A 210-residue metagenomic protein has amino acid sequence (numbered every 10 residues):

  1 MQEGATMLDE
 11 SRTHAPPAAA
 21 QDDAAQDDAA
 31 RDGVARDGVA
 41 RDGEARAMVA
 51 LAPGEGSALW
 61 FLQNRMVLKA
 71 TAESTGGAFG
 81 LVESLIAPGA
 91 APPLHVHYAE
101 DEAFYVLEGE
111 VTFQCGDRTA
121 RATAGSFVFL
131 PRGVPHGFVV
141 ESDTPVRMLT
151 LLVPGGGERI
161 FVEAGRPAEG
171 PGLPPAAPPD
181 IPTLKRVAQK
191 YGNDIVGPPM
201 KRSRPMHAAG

Functional and structural regions predicted by a protein language model:
M1-D28, D32-F79, G172-G210: A short, N-terminal "cap"/entry segment at the start of jelly-roll beta-barrel domains of the cupin/DSBH fold
R65, A103, E110-T112, T119 (+2 more regions): Structural motif
A70-T71, P93-Y98, V139-E141: Short histidine-centered beta-strand/loop micro-motifs that create catalytic or ligand/metal-coordination sites
L81-A87, V96-C115, L151-P154: Short, conserved beta-strand element in jelly-roll/cupin
P88-G89, G125, G133, D143: Tight coil/turn sites that cap or link beta-strands
T112, R132-E158: Ligand-binding loop in jelly-roll beta-barrel domains
D117-P135: Short acidic-glycine-tyrosine-enriched beta hairpin
R159-P174: A hydrophobic, small-residue-rich beta->alpha segment in the mid-to-C-terminal subdomain of diverse proteins
